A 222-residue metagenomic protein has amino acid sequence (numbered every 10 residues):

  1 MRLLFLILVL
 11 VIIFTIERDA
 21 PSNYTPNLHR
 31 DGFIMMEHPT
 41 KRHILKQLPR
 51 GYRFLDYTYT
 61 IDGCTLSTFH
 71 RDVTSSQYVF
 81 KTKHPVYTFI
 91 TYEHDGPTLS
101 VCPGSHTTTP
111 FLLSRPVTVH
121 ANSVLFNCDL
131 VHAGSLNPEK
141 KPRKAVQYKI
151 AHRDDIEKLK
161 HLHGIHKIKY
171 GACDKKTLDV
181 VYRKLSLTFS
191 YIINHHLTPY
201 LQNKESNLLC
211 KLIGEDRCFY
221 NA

Functional and structural regions predicted by a protein language model:
M1-L3: Positively charged n-region of N-terminal signal peptides that target proteins for export
F5-T82: Non-heme Fe(II)-dependent double-stranded beta-helix
P39, G104, N137: Surface loops and adjacent helix of pleckstrin homology
T40, D95, L130-V131: A generic "binding-loop/recognition-motif" signal
P49, Y92-E93, F126: Short cysteine-rich loop/turn motifs with clustered Cys
D56-Y57, F89-T91, V146-I150: A structural signal for short, well-ordered beta-strand segments
C64-V119, R143, D155-G164: Catalytic core of non-heme Fe(II) oxygenases with the double-stranded beta-helix
T108-A222: Conserved double-stranded beta-helix
